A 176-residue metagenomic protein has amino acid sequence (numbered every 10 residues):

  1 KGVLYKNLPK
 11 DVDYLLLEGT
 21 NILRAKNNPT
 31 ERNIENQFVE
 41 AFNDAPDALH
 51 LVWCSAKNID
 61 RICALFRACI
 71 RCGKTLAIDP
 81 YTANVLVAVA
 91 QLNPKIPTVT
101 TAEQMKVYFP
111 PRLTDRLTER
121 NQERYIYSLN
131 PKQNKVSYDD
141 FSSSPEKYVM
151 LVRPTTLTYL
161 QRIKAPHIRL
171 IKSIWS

Functional and structural regions predicted by a protein language model:
K1-D60, A64-I70, A77, N93-T98: His/Asp/Glu-rich metal-coordinating catalytic cores of metallo-dependent phosphodiesterases/hydrolases acting on
P9-K10, P145, A165: Structured loop/turn residues at beta-strand edges in well-structured enzyme cores
D13, A48, K147-V149, I168-I171: Conserved acidic residues
L16, T75-N84, Y108-P111, L170-I174: Short internal beta-strands
N21, A56-N58, T82, T156 (+1 more regions): Active-site-proximal loop/turn and secondary-structure-junction residues that shape catalytic pockets, frequently
C54-S55, M150-R153, S173: Short His-Asn-centered micro-motif
V85-Q161: A contiguous, basic/glycine-rich beta-loop/short-helix subdomain that forms a polymer-engagement track
T156-S176: Redox- and metal-dependent alpha/beta enzyme cores, enriched for Fe-S-associated oxidoreductases and cofactor-handling
